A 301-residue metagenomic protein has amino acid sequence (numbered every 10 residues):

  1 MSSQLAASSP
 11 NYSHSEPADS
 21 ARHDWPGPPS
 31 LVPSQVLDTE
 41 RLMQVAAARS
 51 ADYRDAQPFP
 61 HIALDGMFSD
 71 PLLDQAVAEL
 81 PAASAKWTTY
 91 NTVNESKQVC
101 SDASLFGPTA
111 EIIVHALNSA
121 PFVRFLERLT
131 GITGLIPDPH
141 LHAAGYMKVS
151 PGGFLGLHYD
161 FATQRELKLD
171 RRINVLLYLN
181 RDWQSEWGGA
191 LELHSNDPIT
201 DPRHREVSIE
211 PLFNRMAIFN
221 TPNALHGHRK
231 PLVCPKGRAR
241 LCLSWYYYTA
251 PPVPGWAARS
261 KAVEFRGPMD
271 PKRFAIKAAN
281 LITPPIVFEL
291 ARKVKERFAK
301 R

Functional and structural regions predicted by a protein language model:
S2-L5, G152, E166-R171, R181-R301: Catalytic core of Fe(II)/2-oxoglutarate
S2-S50: N- or domain-start disorder-to-order transition segments that initiate the globular core
R41, S50-T130: Non-heme Fe(II)/2-oxoglutarate
H61, H158, H226: Histidine-centered active-site/metal-ligand motif
S69, L73, A110, S119-V123 (+7 more regions): A structural signal for well-ordered alpha-helical scaffolds and beta->alpha junctions
A78-P81, L105, V114-R171, N180-D182 (+1 more regions): Non-heme Fe(II) oxygenase catalytic core, chiefly the N-lobe of the double-stranded beta-helix
K86, N91-T92, S96-A103, L129-D138 (+8 more regions): A structural signal for the main folded, soluble domain(s) of proteins
N174-L176: Eukaryotic charged/polar low-complexity linker/IDR segments
